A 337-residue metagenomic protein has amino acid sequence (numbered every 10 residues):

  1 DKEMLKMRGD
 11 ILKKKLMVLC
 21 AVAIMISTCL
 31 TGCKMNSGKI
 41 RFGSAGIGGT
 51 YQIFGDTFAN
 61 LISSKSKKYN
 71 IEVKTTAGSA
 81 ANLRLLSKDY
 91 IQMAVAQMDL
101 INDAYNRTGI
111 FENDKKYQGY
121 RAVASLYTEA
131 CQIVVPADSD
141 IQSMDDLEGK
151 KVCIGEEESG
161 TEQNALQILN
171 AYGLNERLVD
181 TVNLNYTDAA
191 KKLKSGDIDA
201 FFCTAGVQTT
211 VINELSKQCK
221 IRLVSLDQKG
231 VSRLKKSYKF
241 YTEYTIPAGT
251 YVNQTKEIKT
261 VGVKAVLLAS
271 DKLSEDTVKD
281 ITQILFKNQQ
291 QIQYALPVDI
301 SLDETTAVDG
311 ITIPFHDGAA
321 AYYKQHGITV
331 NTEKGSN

Functional and structural regions predicted by a protein language model:
K6-L16: Positively charged n-region of N-terminal signal peptides that target proteins for export
C29-G32: C-terminal motif of bacterial Sec signal peptides marking the signal peptidase cleavage site
S37-K65, Y69-N70, E129-S195, D309 (+1 more regions): Bilobed "Venus flytrap"/periplasmic-binding protein-like clamshell domains and structurally analogous long
I53-S87, M93, Q254-T255: Extracytoplasmic small-molecule ligand-binding "clamshell" domains of the periplasmic binding protein/Venus flytrap
M98-L100, T108-F111, S139, E176-L268 (+1 more regions): Pocket-lining segment of extracytoplasmic ligand-binding domains
N113-L126, C131, T250-K259: A structural signal for short loop-to-beta-strand junctions that line the ligand-binding cleft of periplasmic/secreted
G149-Q167, Y238-P314: Ligand-binding clefts/hinges and TM-proximal coupling segments of bilobed small-molecule sensing domains
L184, D188, K194-S195, A205-L223 (+2 more regions): An extracytoplasmic/periplasmic, membrane-proximal ligand-sensing/linker region
